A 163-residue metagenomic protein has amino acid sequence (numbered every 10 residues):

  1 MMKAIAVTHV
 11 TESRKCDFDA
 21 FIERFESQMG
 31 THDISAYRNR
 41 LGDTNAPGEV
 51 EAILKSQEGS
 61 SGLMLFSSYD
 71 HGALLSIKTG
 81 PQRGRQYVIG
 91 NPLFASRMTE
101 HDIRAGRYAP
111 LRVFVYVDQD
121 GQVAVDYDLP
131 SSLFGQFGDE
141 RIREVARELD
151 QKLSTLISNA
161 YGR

Functional and structural regions predicted by a protein language model:
M1-R163: Feature detects long, helix-prone N-terminal segments enriched in hydrophobes
